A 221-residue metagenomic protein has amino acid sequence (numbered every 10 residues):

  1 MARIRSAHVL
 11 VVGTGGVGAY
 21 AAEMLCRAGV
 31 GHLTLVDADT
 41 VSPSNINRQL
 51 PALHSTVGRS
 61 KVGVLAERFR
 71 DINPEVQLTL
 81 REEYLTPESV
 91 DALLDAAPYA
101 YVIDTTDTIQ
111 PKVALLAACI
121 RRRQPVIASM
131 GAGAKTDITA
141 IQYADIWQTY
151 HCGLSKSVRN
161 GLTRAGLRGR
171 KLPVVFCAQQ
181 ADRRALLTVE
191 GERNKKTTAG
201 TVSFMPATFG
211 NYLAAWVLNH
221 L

Functional and structural regions predicted by a protein language model:
M1-L221: Adenine nucleotide-associated cytosolic modules
